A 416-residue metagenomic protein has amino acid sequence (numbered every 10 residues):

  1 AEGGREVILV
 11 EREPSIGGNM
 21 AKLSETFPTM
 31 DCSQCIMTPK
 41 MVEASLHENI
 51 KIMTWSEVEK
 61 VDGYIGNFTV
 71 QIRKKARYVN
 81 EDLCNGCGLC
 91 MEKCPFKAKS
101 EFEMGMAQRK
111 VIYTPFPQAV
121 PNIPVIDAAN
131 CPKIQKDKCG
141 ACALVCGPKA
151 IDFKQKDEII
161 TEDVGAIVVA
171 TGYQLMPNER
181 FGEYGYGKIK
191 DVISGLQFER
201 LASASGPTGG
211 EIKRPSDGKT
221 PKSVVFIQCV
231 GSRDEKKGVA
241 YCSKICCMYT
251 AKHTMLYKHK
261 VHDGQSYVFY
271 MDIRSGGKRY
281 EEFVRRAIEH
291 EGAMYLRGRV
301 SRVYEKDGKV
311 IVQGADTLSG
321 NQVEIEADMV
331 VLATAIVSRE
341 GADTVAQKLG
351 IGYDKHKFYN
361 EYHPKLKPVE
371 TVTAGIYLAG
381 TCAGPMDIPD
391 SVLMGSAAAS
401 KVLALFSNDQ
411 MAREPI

Functional and structural regions predicted by a protein language model:
A1-I416: Residues forming the flavin
